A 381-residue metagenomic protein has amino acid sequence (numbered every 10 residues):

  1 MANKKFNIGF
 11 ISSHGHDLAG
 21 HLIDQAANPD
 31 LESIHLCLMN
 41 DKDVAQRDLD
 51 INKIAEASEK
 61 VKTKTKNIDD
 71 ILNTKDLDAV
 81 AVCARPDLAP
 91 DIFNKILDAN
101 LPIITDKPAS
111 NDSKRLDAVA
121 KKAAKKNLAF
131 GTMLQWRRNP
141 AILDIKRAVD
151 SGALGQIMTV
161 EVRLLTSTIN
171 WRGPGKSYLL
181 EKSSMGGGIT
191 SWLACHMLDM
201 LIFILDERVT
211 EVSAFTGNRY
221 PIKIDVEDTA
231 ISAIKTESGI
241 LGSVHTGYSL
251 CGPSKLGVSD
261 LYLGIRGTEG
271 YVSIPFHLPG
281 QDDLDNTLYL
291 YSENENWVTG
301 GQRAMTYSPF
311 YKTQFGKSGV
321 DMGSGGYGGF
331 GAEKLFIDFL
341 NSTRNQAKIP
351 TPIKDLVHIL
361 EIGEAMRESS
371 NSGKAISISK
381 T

Functional and structural regions predicted by a protein language model:
M1-A57: N-terminal Rossmann-like dinucleotide-binding module
M1-K5, F10, K42, D70 (+5 more regions): C-terminal helix-rich "cap/oligomerization" subdomain common to oxidoreductases
A2, T74, A79, R85-P86 (+2 more regions): Beta-strand-loop-alpha-helix segment that lines the small-molecule cofactor/substrate pocket of alpha/beta enzymes
H14-H16, R137-I224, G373: Predominantly a Rossmann-like dinucleotide-binding segment in NAD(P)-dependent oxidoreductases
D48-N52, T236, Y262-P350, K354: C-terminal glycine/acidic-rich active-site capping loop/insertion
T63-N73: Short acidic low-complexity segments
C83, T236, I240, H245-T246 (+1 more regions): Short, well-ordered coil/turn residues at beta-beta hairpins and beta-strand->alpha-helix junctions within
C195, P221, T246-P253, Y327: Glycine-rich phosphate/pyrophosphate-binding beta-alpha loops
